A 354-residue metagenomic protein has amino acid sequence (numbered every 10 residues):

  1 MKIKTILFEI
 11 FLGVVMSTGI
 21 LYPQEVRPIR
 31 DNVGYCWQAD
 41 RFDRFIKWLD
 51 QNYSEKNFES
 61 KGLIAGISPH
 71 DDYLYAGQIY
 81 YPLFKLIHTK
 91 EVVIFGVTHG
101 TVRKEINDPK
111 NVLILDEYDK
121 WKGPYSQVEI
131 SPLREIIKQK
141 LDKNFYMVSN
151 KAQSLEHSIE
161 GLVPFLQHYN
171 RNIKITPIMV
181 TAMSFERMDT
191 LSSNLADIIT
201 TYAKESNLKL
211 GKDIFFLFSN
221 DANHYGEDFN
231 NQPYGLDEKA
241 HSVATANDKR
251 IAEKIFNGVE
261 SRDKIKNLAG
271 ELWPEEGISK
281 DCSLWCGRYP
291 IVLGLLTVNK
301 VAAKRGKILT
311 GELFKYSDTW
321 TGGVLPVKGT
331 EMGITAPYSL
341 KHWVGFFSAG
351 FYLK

Functional and structural regions predicted by a protein language model:
M1-I10: Bacterial N-terminal signal peptides that target proteins for export
L7, Y22-P23: Intrinsically disordered, low-complexity regions enriched for glutamine and histidine
E9-G19: Bacterial N-terminal signal peptides
G13, S206-L208, S339-K341: Generic marker of residues within folded, mature protein domains
Q24-V292, L296-K300, R305, S317-G322: Active-site histidine-anchored catalytic micro-motif
K300-K354: Long, Lys/Arg- and hydrophobic-enriched amphipathic alpha-helices
